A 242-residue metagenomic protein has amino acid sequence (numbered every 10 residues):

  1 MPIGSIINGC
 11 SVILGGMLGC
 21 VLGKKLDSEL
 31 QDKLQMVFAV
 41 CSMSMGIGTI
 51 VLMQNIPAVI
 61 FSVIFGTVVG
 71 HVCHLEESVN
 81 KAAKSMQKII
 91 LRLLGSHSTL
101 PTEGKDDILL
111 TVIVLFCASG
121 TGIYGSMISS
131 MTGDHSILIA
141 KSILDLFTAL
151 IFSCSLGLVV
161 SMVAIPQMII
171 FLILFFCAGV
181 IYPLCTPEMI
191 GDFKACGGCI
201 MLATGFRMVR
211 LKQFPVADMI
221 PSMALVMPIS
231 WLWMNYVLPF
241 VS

Functional and structural regions predicted by a protein language model:
M1, S28-E29, K33, L75-I108 (+1 more regions): Intrinsically disordered, low-complexity non-transmembrane regions of multi-pass membrane transporters
M1-L14, F61, S126, S130-I143 (+1 more regions): Structural signature of hydrophobic alpha-helical transmembrane segments
I7-G15, G19, G23, A39-V40 (+16 more regions): Alpha-helical transmembrane segments in multi-pass membrane proteins
L22-L26, L30-K88: Membrane helix-loop-helix hairpins that form the core translocation module of multi-pass transporters
S98-M162: Internal active-site segments that recognize and position negatively charged phosphoryl groups and nucleotide moieties
F206-L225: Interfacial loop-to-transmembrane junctions
S230-S242: Juxtamembrane boundary at the C-terminal end of a transmembrane helix
